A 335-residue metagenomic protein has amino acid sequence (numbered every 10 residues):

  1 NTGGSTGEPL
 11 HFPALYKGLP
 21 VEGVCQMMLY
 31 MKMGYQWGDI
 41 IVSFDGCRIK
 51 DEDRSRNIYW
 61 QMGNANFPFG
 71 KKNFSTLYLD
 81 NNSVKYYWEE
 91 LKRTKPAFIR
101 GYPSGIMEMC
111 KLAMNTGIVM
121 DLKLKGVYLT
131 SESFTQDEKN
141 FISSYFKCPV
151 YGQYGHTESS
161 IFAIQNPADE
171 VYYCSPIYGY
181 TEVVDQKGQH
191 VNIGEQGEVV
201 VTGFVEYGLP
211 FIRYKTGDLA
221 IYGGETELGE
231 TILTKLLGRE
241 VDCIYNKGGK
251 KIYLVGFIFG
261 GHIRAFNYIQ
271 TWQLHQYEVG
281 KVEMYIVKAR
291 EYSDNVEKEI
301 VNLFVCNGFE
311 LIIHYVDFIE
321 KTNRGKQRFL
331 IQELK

Functional and structural regions predicted by a protein language model:
N1, F44-G46, V287-A289: Cofactor-binding loop segments of dinucleotide-utilizing enzymes, especially the Rossmann-like FAD- and NAD(P)+-binding
N1-P13: Conserved adenylation A10 loop of the ANL superfamily
T6-P9, R48, T157, Q327: Gly/Ser/Thr-rich beta-alpha loop segments that engage phosphate groups in nucleotides
P13-G34: Conserved structural elements of the adenylate-forming
P13-L15, D45, Y102-P103, Y154: Glycine-rich, histidine-containing beta strand-loop boundary motifs that form or position
P20-E22, R48-D53, E108-M109, I161: Short, well-ordered, mixed-charge alpha-helical segments that flank or form enzyme active sites
M27, M31-N64, F74: Conserved AMP-binding loop of ANL adenylate-forming enzymes
N66-K335: Active-site glycine/GP-rich loop and adjacent strand/helix microenvironment that borders small-molecule binding pockets
